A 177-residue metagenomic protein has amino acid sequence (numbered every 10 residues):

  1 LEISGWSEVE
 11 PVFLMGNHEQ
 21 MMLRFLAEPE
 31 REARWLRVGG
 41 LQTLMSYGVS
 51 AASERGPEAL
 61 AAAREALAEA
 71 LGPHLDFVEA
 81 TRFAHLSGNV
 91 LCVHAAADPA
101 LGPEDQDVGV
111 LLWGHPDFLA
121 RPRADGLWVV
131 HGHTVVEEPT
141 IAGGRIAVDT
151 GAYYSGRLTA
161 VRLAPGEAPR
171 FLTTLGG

Functional and structural regions predicted by a protein language model:
L1-R37: Core catalytic region of metal-dependent phosphoesterases/phosphodiesterases, especially metallo-beta-lactamase-like
V38-A147, G151-R157, L163-G176: Acidic, His/Gly-enriched loop-helix segments that form or flank divalent-metal centers in metallo-dependent hydrolases
